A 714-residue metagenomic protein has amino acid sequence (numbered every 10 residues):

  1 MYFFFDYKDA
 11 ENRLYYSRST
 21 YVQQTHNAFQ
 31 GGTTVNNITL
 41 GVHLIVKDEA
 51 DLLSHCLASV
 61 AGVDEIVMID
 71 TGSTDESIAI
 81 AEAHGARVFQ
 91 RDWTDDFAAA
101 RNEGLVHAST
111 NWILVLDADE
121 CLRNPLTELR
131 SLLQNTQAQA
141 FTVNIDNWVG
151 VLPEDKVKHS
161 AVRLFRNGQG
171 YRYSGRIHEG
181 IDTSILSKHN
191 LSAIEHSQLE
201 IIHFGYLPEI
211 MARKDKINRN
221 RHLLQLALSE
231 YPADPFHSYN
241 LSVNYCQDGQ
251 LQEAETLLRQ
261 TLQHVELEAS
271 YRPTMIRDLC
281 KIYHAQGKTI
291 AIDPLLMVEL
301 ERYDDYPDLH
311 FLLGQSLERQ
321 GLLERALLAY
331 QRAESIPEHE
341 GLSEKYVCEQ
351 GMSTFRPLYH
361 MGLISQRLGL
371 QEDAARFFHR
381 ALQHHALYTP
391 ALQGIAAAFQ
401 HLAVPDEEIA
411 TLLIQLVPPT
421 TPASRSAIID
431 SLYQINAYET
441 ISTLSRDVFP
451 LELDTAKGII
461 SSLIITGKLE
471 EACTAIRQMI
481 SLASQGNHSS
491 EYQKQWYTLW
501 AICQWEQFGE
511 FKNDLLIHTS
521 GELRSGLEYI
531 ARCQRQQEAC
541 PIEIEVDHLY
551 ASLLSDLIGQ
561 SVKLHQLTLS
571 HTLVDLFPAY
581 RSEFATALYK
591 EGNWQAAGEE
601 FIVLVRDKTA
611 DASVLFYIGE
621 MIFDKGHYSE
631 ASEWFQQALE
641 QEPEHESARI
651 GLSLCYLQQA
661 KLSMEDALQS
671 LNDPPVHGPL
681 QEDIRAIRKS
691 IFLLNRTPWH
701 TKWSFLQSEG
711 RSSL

Functional and structural regions predicted by a protein language model:
R18-S59: N-proximal low-complexity "stem/linker" segments adjacent to membrane-targeting elements
D51-S54, D75-H84, P125-L126: Acidic helix N-cap motif at the loop->helix transition within catalytic regions of sugar-transfer enzymes
S59, D70-E82, W93, D117: A conserved acidic beta->alpha catalytic loop
A99-L105, L122-E253: Catalytic-site signature of metal-activated, phosphate-bearing donor transferases, centered on the GT-A/GT-A-like
N240, D278, L312, H360 (+7 more regions): Canonical tetratricopeptide repeat
A254, I292, A326, A374 (+7 more regions): Single-residue signature of alpha-solenoid repeat helices
